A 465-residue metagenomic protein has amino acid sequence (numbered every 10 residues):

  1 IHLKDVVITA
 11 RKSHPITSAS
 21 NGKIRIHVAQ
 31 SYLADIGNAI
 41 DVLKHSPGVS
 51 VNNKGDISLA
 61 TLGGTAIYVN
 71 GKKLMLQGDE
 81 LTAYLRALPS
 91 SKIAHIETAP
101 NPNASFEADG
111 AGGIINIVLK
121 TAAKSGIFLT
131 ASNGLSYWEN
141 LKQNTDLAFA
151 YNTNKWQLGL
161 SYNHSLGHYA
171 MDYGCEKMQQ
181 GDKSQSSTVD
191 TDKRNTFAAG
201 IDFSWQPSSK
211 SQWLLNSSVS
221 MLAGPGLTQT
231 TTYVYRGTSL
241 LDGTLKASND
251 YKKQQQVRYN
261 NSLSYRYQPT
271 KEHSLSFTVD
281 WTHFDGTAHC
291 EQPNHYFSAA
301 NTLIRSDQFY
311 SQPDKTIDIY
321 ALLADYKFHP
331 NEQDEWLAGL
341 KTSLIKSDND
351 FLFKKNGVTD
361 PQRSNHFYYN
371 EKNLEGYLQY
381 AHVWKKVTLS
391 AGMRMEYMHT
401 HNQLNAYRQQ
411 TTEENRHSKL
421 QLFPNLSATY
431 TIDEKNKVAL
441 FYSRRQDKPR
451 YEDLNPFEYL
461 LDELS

Functional and structural regions predicted by a protein language model:
I1, A39-V42, I57, L81-L85 (+3 more regions): N-terminal periplasmic accessory domains that precede and gate Gram-negative outer-membrane beta-barrel machines
I1-Y32, N52-K54, L62-G64, A99-N101: Short, acidic, small-residue-rich periplasmic hinge/interaction motif at the N-terminus of Gram-negative outer-membrane
P15, I40-Q77: Extracytoplasmic beta-strand/coil segments of soluble accessory domains associated with Gram-negative outer-membrane
A39, H45, K72-P100: Short acidic/polar hinge/loop motifs at secondary-structure boundaries that mediate gating or recognition
I93, A108-I115, A123-Y173, K193-A198: Outer-membrane beta-barrel translocator/receptor signature
G110, N144, M171-Q180, G226-T244 (+6 more regions): Outer-membrane beta-barrel translocator domains and adjoining extracellular loop/strand segments of Gram-negative
A198-L222, D250-N405, T431-K435, A439: Face-selective signature of the C-terminal outer-membrane beta-barrel domain
H399-L404, Y430, E434-S465: Surface-exposed extracellular loop regions of Gram-negative outer-membrane beta-barrel proteins, predominantly
